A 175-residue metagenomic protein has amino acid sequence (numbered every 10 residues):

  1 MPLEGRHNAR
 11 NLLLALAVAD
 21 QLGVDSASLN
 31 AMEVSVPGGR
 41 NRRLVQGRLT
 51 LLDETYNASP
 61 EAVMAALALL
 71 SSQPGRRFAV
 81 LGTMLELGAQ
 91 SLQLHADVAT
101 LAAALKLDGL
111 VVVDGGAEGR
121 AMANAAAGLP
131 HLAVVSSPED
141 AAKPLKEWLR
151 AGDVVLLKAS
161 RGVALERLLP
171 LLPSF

Functional and structural regions predicted by a protein language model:
P2-H7, L12-F175: ATP-dependent carboxylate-amine ligase
